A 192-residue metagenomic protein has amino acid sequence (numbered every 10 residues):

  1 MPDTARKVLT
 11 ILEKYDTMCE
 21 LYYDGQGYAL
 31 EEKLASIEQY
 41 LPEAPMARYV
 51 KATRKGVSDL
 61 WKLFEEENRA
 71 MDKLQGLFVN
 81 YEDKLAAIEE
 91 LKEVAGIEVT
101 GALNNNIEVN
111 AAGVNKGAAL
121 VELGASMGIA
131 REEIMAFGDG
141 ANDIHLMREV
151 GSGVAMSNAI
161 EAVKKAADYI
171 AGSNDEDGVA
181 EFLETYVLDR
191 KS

Functional and structural regions predicted by a protein language model:
M1-D3: Conserved N-terminal helical subregion
A5-I11, Y15-M18, Y22-F137: Conserved acidic, metal-coordinating active-site core of Asp-based, Mg2+-dependent phosphoryl-transfer enzymes
K92, I107-S192: Mg2+-dependent phosphoryl-transfer enzymes with acidic/Ser/Thr/Gly-rich catalytic loops
